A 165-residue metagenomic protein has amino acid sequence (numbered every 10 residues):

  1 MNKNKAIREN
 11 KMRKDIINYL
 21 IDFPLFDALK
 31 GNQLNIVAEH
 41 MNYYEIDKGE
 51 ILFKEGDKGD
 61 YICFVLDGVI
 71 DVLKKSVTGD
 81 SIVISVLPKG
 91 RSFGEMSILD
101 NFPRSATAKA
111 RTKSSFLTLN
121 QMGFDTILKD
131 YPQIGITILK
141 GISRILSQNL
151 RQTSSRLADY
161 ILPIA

Functional and structural regions predicted by a protein language model:
M1-A165: Cytosolic regulatory regions built on CNB/CRP/Popeye-like sensor folds
